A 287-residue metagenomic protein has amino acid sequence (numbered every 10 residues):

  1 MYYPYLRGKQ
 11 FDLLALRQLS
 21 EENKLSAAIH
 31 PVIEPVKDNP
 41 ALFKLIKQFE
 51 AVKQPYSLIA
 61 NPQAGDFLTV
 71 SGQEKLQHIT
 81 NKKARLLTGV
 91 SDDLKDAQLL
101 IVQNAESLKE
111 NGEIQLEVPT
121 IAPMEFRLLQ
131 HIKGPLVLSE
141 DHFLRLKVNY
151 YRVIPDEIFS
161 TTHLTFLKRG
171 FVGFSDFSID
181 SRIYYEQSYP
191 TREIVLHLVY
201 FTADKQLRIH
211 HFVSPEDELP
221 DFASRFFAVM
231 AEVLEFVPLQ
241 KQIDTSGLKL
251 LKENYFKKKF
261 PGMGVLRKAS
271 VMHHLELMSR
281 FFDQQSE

Functional and structural regions predicted by a protein language model:
M1-A27: N-terminal basic/disordered segments at the start of proteins
Y2-R7, A27-I33, Q54-A60, K83-T88 (+3 more regions): Hydrophobic faces of well-ordered beta-strands that scaffold small-molecule active sites in alpha/beta enzyme cores
P4-R7, P40, S214-S224, L266: Alpha-helix boundary/N-cap detector
K9-F11, P35-P40, P62-L68, S91-K95 (+2 more regions): Short acidic, S/G/P-rich loop/turn micro-motifs used as interaction or catalytic elements
R17, K24-D92: An N-terminal, globular interaction/scaffold subdomain
V70-G72, G89, D93, N104-S107 (+2 more regions): General structural signal for secondary-structure boundaries
E110-T245: Long, charge-rich C-terminal accessory regions
P238-E287: Charge-biased C-terminal accessory regions appended to nucleic-acid-, cytoskeletal NTPase
